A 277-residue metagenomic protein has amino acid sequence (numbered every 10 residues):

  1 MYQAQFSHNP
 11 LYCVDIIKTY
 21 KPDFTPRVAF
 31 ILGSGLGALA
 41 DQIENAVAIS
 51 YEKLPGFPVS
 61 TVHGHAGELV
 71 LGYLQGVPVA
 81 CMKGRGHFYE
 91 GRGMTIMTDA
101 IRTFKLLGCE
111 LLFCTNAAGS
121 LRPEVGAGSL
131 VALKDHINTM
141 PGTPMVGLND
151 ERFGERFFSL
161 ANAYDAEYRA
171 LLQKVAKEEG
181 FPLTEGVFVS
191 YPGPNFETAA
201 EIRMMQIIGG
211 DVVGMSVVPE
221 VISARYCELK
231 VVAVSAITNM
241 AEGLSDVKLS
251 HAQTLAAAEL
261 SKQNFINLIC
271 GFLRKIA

Functional and structural regions predicted by a protein language model:
M1-L160: Metabolite-binding pocket within alpha/beta catalytic cores that recognizes anionic/polar moieties
I16, Y20-D23, E167, L171-P182 (+1 more regions): Generic non-transmembrane alpha-helical segments
E110-L111, D211, K230: Short acidic/polar active-site loop segments enriched in Thr and Asp
P141, L148-P194: Histidine/lysine/aspartate-rich catalytic loop segments that bind and position anionic ligands
V175-D211, I269, I276-A277: Active-site/ligand-binding-proximal alpha/beta "capping" segment
M215-Q253: Zn-dependent metallopeptidase/amidohydrolase metal-coordination segment
E242-A277: His/Asp/Glu-rich mid-to-C-terminal helical/loop segments that flank catalytic regions of hydrolases
